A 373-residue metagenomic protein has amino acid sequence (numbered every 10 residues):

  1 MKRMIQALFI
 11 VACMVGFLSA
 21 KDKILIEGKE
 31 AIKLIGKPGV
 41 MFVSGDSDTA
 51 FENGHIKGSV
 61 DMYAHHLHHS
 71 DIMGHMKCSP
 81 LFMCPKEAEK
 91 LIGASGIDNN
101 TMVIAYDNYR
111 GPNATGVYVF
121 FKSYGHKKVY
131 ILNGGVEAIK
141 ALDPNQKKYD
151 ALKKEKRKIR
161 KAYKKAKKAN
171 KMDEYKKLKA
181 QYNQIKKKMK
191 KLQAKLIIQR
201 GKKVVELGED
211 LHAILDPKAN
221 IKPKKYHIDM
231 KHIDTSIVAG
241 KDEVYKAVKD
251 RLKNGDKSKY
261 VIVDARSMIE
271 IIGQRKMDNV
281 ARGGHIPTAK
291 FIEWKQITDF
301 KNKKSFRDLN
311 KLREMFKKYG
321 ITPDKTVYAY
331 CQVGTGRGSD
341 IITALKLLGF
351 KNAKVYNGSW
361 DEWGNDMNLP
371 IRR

Functional and structural regions predicted by a protein language model:
K2-I10: Sec-dependent signal peptide recognition, specifically the positively charged N-region followed immediately by
V11-S19: Hydrophobic h-region of N-terminal signal peptides that target proteins for export in Gram-negative bacteria
K21-I97, Y245-D324, R372: Positively charged, proline/Ser/Thr-rich regional signature most characteristic of the Rhodanese/CDC25-like
S47-A50, H65-H69, Y109-P112, V136-I139 (+5 more regions): Solvent-exposed loop/turn segments at secondary-structure junctions within structured extracellular/periplasmic domains
H55-K57, G125, H285, G349 (+1 more regions): Short, structured coil segments at secondary-structure junctions
F82-K158, K164, K168, K176-K253 (+2 more regions): Thiolate-centered catalytic microenvironments shared by cysteine-dependent enzyme domains
K304, E314, Y319, D324-R373: C-terminal soluble interaction/assembly domains
